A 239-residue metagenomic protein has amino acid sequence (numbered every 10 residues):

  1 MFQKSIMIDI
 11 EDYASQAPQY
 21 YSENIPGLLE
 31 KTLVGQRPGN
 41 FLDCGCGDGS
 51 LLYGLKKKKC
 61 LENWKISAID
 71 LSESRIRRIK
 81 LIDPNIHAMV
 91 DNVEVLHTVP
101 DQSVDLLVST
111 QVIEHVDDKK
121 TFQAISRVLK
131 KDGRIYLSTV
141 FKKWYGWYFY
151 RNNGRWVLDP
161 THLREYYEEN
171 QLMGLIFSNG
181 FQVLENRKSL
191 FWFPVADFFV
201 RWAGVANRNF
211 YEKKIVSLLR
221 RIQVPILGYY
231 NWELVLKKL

Functional and structural regions predicted by a protein language model:
M1-P100, L106-V108, F122, Y229-W232: Conserved N-terminal segment of class I S-adenosyl-L-methionine
S5, D12-E23, S50, D117-A124 (+1 more regions): S-adenosyl-L-methionine-dependent methyltransferase catalytic module, highlighting the catalytic core
W64, I86, G133, F181-Q182: A structural micro-motif
S74, L96, H115, K142-Y145: Active-site loop signature of alpha/beta-hydrolase-fold enzymes
V108-D117: A short SAM/SAH-binding and catalytic strip from SAM-dependent methyltransferases
K238-L239: Short loop segments at secondary-structure junctions
